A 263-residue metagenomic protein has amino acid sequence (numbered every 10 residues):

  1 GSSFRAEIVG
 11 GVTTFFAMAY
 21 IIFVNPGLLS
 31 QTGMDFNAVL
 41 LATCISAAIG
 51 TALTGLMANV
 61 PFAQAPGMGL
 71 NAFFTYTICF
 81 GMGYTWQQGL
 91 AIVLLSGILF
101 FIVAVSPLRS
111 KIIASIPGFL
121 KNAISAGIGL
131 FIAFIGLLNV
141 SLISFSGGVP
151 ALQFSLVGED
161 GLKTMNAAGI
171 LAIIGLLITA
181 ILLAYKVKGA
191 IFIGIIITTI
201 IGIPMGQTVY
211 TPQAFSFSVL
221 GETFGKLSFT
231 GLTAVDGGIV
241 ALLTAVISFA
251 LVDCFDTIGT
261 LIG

Functional and structural regions predicted by a protein language model:
G1-A38, F154-G161, F192-G263: Helix-loop-helix hairpins and the membrane-proximal interhelical loops of multi-pass alpha-helical transport proteins
V9-M165: Early transmembrane hairpin of solute transport permeases
G50-F62, A180-K186, S248-D256: Transmembrane alpha-helix interface/packing and boundary motifs in multi-pass membrane proteins, characterized by
T54-G55, F100, A104, T179 (+3 more regions): Structural signal for membrane-spanning alpha-helices in multi-pass inner-membrane proteins, emphasizing helix cores
G83-Q87, Y185-A190: Transmembrane helix interruption/hinge and helix-loop junction motifs
V93-L95, I128, G169-L177, A190-I201: Hydrophobic mid-bilayer segments of alpha-helices in multi-pass membrane transport proteins, especially secondary
V140-A172, L176-L183, A234-F249: Entry/N-cap segments of selected transmembrane alpha helices and their immediately preceding amphipathic helices
